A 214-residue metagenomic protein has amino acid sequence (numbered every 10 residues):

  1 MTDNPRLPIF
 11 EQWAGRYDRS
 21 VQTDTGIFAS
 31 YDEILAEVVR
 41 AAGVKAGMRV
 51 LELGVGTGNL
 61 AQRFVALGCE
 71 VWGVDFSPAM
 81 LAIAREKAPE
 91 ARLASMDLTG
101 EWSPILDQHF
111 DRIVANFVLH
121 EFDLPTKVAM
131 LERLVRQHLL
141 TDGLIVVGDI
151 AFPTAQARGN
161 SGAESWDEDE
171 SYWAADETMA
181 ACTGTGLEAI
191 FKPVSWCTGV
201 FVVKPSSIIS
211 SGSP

Functional and structural regions predicted by a protein language model:
M1-G43: Conserved class I S-adenosyl-L-methionine
L51, T57-E101: Class I SAM-dependent methyltransferase SAM/SAH-binding core
V114: A conserved beta-strand element that flanks and buttresses the S-adenosyl-L-methionine
F117-E121: Short catalytic micro-motifs in class I SAM-dependent methyltransferases
F122-L134: A short, conserved alpha-helix within the catalytic core of class I
H138-I145: Short glycine-dipeptide loop
V146-T198: C-terminal alpha-helical "lid/dimerization" subdomain adjacent to the S-adenosyl-L-methionine
I190-P214: Core SAM-dependent methyltransferase catalytic element
